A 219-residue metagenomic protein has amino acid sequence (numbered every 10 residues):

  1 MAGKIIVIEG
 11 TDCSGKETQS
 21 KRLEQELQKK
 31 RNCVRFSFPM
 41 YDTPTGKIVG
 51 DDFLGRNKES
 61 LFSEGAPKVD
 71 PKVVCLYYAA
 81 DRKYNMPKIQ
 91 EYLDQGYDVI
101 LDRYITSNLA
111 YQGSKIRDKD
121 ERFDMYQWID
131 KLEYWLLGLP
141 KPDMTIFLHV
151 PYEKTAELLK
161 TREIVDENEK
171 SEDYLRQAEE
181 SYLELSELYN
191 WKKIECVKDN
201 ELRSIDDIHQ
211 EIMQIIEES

Functional and structural regions predicted by a protein language model:
A2-I5: Pre-Walker A (Motif I) flank of P-loop NTPase domains
I8: Hydrophobic anchor at the beta1->P-loop junction of P-loop NTPases
C13-S14: ATP-binding Walker
E17: Walker A/P-loop
E24, E153-S219: NTP-dependent small-molecule kinase module
N32-K131, L136: ATP-dependent small-molecule kinase phosphotransfer cores that center on conserved nucleotide phosphate-binding segments
S107-E180: A glycine- and Lys/Arg-enriched "phosphate-lid" helix/loop adjacent to the NTP-binding pocket of small-molecule kinases
